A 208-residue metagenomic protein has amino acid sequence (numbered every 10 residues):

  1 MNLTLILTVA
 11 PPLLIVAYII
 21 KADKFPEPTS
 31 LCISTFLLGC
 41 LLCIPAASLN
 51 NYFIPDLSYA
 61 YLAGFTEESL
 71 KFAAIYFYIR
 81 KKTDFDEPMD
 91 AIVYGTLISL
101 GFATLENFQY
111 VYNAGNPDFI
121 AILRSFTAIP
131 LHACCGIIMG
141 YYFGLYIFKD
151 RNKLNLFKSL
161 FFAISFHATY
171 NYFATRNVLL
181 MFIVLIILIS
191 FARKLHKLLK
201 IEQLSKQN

Functional and structural regions predicted by a protein language model:
M1-N208: Hydrophobic alpha-helical segments at protein termini of multi-pass membrane proteins
